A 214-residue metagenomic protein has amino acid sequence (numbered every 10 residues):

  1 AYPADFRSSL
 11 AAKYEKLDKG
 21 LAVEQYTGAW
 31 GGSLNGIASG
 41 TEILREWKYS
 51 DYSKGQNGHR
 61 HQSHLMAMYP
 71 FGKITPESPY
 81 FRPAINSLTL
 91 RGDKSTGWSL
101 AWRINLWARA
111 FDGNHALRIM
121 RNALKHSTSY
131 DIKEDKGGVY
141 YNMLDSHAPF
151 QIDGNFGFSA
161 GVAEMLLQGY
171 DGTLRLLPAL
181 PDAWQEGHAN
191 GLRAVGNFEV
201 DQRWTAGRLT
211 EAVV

Functional and structural regions predicted by a protein language model:
A1-I85, D93-L106, F111-R118, K133-G138: Catalytic cores of carbohydrate-active enzymes
G55-Q56, L88, H147, G187: Residue-level detector of alpha-helix boundaries and kinks
S87-K94, L124-Y130: Solenoid-like repeat scaffolds
N114-V214: Non-catalytic C-terminal accessory modules of carbohydrate-active enzymes
